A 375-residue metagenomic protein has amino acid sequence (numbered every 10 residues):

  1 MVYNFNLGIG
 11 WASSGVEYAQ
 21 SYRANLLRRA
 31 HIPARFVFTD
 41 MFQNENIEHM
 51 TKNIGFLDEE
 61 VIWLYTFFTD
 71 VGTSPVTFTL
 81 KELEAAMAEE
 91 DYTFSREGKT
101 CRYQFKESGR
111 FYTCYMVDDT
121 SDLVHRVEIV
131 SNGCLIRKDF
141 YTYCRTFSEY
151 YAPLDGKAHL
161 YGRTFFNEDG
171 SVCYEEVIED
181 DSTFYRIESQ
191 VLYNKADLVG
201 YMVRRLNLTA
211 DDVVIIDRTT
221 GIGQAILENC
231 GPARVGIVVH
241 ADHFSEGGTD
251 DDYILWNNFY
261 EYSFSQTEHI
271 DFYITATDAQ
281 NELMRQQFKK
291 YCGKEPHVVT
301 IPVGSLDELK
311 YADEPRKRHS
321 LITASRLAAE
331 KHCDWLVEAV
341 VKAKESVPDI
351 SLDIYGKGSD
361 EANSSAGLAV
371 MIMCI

Functional and structural regions predicted by a protein language model:
E82-A85, M202-I222: Short N-terminal targeting/anchoring amphipathic segment
Y201-L208, D242, D250-Y273: Membrane-proximal helix-turn-helix segments that form the acceptor-binding/catalytic region of lipid-linked
E228-G247: Active-site proximal beta-strand in glycosyltransferases
A241-H243, A279-Q280, H297-K310, S359: Short beta-strand->alpha-helix junction loop in the catalytic core of nucleotide-activated group-transfer enzymes
F259-E261, S265-P296: A short, active-site helix/loop in glycosyltransferases that binds the activated sugar's phosphate group
L306, A312-K331, V337-V340: Conserved donor-binding/catalytic core segment of Leloir-type glycosyltransferases
S351-S364: Glycosyltransferase donor-sugar binding loop
E361-I375: Nucleotide-activated donor-binding/catalytic signature segment of Leloir-type glycosyltransferases, i.e., the conserved
